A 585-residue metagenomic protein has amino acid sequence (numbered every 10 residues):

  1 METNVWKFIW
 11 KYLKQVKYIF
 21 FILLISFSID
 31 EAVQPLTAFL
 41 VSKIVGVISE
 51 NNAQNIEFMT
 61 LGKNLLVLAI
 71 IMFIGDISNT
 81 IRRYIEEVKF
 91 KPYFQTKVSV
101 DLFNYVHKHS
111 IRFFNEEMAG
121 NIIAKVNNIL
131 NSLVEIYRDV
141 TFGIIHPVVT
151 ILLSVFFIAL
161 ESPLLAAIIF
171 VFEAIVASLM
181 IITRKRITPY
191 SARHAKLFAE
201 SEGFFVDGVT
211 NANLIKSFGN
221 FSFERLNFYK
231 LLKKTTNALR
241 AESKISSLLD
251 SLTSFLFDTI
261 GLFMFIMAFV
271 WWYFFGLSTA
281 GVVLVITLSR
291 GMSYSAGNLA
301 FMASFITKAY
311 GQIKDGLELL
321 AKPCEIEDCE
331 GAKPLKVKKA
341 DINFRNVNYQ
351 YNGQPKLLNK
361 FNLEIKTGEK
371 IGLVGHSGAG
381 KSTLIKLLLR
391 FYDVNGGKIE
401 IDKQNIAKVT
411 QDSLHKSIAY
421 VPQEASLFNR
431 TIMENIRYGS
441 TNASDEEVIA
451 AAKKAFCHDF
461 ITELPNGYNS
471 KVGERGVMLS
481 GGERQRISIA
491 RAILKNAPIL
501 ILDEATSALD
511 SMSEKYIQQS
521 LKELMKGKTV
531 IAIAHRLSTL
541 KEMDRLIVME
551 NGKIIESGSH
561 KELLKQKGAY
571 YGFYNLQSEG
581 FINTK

Functional and structural regions predicted by a protein language model:
K14-Q15, I111-R112, N128-Y137, T141 (+7 more regions): An intracellular "coupling" helix at the cytosolic face of ABC transporter transmembrane type-1 domains
Q15, I19-I29, I74, D139-R193 (+2 more regions): Transmembrane helices of ABC transporter permease
Y18-F39, N64, L68, E86-E87 (+4 more regions): Alpha-helical segments in transporter systems
F20-S78, L160-L164, T279: Transmembrane helix-loop-helix hairpins at lipid-water interfaces of multipass membrane proteins, especially the type-1
E50-N52, F157-V171, I245-K314, L319-L320: Helix-loop-helix
R83-E87, Y105-L152, T210: Juxtamembrane loop-to-helix connectors within ABC transporter transmembrane domains
C329, L335-K585: ABC-type nucleotide-binding domain
